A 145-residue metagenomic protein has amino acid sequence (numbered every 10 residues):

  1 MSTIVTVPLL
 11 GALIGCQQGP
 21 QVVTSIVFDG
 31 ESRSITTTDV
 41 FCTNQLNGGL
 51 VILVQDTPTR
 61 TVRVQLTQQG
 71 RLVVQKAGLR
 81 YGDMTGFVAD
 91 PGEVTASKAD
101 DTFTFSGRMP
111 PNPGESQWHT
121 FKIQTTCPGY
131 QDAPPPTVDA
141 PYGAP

Functional and structural regions predicted by a protein language model:
M1-T6, R33: N-terminal export and membrane-targeting signals
V5-L9, V62: Terminal low-complexity, poorly structured segments
G11-G15: C-terminal motif of bacterial Sec signal peptides marking the signal peptidase cleavage site
C16, Q131-P145: N-terminal low-complexity, Pro/Thr-rich disordered segments that flank secretion/membrane-targeting signals
Q17-A99: An ectodomain-focused feature that recognizes extracytoplasmic/extracellular
N44-Q45, R71, I123-T126, Y142-A144: Short, low-complexity, polar/charged sequence segments that are solvent-exposed and flexible
R80-Y130, P134-P136: Extracytosolic low-complexity repeat regions of secreted or lipid-anchored proteins
